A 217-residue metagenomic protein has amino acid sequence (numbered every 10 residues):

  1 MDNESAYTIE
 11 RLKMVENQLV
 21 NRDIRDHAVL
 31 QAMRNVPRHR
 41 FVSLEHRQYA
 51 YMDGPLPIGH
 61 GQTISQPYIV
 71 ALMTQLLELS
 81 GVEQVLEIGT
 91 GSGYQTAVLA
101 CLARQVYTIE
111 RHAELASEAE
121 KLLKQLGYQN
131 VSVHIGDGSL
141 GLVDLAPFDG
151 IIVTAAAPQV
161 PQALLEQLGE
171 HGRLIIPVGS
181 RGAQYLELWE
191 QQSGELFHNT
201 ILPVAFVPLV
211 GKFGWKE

Functional and structural regions predicted by a protein language model:
M1-L86, Y94-V98, L102, L115-S132 (+1 more regions): Class I SAM-dependent transferase core
E78-F197: Conserved nucleotide-cofactor-binding alpha/beta core module
E217: Catalytic, metal-anchored helix/loop core of enzyme active sites in primary metabolism
